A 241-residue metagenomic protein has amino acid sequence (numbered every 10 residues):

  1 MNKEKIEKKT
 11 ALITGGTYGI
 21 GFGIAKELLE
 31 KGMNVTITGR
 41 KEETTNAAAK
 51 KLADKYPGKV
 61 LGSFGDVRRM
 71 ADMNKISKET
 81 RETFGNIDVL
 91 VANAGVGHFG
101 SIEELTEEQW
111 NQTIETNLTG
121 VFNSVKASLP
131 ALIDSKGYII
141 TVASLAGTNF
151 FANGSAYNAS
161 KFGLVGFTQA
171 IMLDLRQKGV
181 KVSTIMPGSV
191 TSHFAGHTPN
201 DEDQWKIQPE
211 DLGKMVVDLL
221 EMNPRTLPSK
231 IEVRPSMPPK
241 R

Functional and structural regions predicted by a protein language model:
T17-G19, K41: Conserved glycine-rich cofactor-binding loop
K31-A48: Conserved glycine-rich Rossmann-like NAD(P)H-binding loop of the short-chain dehydrogenase/reductase
E42-E43, F64-K75, E107: The beta1-alpha1 cofactor-binding region of Rossmann-like NAD(H)/NADP(H)-dependent oxidoreductases
S101-I102, Q109-N111: Substrate-binding pocket helix/loop in short-chain dehydrogenase/reductase
V125, S160: Active-site helix of classical SDR
S144: Residue(s) in the substrate-gating loop at a strand-loop-helix junction that position the organic substrate next
T184-I185, S192, D201-R241: C-terminal helical subdomain
